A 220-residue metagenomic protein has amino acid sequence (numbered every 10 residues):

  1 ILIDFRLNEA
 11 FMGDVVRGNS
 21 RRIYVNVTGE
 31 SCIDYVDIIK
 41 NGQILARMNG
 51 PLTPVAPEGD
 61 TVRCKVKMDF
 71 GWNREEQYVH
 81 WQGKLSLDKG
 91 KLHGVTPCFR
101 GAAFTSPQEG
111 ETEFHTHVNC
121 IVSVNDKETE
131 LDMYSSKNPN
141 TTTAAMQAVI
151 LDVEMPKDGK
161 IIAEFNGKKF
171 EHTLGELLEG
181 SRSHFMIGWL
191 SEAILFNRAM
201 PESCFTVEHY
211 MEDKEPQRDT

Functional and structural regions predicted by a protein language model:
I1-T220: C-terminal functional module detector
